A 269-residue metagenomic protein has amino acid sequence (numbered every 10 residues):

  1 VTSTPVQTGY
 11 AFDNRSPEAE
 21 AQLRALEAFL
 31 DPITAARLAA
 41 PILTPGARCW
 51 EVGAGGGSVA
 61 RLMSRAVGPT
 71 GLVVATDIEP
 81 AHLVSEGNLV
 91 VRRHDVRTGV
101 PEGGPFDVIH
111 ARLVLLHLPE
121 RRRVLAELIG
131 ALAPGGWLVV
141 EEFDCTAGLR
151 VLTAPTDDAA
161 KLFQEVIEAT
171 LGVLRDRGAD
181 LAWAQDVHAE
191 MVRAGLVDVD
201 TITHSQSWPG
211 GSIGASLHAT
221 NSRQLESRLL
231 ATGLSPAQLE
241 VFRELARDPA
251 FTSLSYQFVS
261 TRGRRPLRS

Functional and structural regions predicted by a protein language model:
V6-D31: Class I SAM-dependent methyltransferase Rossmann-like catalytic core, especially the SAM/SAH-binding loop
A28-P45: Conserved alpha-helix/loop element of class I SAM-dependent methyltransferases that forms part of the SAM/SAH-binding
W50, A54-P101: Class I SAM-dependent methyltransferase SAM/SAH-binding core
D107-R122: A short SAM/SAH-binding and catalytic strip from SAM-dependent methyltransferases
R122-W137: A short glycine-rich, Lys/Arg-flanked "PGG" loop and its adjoining helix->strand segment in the class I
V139-S212: Conserved catalytic/acceptor-binding region of the Class I
D180-A182, V192, V197-S269: Conserved Class I S-adenosyl-L-methionine
